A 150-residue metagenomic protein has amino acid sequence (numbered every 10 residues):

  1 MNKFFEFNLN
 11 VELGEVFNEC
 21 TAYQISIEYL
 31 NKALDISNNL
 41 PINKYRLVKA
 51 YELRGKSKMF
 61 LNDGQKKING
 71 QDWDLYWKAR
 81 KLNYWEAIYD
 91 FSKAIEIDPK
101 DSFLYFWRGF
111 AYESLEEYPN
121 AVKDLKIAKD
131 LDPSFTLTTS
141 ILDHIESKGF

Functional and structural regions predicted by a protein language model:
M1-F150: Alpha-helical tetratricopeptide repeat
